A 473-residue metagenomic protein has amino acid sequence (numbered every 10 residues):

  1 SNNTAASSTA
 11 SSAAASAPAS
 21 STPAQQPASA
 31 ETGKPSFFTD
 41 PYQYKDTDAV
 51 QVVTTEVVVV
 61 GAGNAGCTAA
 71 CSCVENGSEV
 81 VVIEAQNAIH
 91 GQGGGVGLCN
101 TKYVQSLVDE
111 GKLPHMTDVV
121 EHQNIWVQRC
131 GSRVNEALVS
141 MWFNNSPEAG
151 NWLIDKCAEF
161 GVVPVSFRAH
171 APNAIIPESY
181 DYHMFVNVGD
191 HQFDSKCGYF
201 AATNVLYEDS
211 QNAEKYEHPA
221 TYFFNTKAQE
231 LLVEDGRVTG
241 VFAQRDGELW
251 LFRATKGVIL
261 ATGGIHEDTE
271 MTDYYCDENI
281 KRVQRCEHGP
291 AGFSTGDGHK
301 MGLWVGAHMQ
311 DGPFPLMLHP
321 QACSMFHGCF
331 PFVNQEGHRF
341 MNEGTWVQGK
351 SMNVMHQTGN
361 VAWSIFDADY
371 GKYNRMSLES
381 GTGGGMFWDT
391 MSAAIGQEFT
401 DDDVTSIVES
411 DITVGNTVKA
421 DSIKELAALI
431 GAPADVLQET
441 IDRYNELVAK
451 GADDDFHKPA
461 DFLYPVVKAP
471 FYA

Functional and structural regions predicted by a protein language model:
S1-V57: Extreme N-terminal leader/targeting segments of oxidoreductases
G61-N64, A85: Glycine-rich Rossmann-fold phosphate-binding loop(s) that bind the pyrophosphate of adenine dinucleotide cofactors
V74-G93: Glycine-rich FAD pyrophosphate-binding loop
G94-N124, L437: N-terminal glycine-rich dinucleotide-binding loop that anchors FAD/FMN and/or NAD(P) in oxidoreductases
P114-D181, V418-L429, P433, R443: Rossmann-like flavin
W142-E248, T269-E270, V448-F471: Conserved redox-cofactor binding core of oxidoreductases
R245-E248, F252-P320: Glycine-rich loop(s) and the adjacent beta-strand/alpha-helix scaffold that form part
H299, H308-L429: An anion/pyrophosphate-binding glycine-rich loop and adjacent beta-alpha core in soluble alpha-beta enzymes
